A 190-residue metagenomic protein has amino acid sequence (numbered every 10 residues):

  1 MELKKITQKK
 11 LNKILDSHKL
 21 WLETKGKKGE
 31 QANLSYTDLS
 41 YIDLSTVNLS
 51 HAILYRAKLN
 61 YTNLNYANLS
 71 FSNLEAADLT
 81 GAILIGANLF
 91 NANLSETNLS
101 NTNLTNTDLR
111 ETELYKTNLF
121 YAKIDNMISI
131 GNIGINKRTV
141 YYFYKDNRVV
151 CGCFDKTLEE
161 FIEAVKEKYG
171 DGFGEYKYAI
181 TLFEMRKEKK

Functional and structural regions predicted by a protein language model:
M1-N33, N126-K190: N-terminal capping/linker segments that flank leucine-rich repeat
